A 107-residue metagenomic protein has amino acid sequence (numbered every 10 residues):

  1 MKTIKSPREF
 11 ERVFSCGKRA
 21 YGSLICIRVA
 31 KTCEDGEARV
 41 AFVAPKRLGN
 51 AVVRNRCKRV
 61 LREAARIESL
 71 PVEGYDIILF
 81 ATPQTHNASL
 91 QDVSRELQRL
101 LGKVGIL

Functional and structural regions predicted by a protein language model:
M1-L107: Positively charged, solvent-exposed patches that mediate nucleic-acid binding
